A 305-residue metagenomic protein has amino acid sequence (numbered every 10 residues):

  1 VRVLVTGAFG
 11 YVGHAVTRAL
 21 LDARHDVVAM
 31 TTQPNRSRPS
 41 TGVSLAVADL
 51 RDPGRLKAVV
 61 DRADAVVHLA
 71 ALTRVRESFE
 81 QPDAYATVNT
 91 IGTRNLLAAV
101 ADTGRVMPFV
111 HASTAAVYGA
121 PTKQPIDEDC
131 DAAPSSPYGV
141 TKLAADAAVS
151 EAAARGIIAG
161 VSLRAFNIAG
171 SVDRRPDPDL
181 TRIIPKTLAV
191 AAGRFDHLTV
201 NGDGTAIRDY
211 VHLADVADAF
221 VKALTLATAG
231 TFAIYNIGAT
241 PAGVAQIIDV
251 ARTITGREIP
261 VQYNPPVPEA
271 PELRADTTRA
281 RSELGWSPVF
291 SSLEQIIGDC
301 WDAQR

Functional and structural regions predicted by a protein language model:
V3-A23: N-terminal Rossmann NAD(P)H-binding glycine-rich loop of SDR-like oxidoreductase domains
M30-N35, L50: N-terminal Rossmann-fold cofactor-binding loop
G42-D52: Rossmann-fold cofactor-recognition segment
L50-V88: NAD(P)H-binding glycine-rich loop region in Rossmannoid oxidoreductase-like domains and their noncatalytic homologs
R94-P137, V161: Conserved Rossmann-fold NAD(P)-dependent oxidoreductase catalytic core, especially the SDR/UDP-sugar
T141-A144: Active-site helix of classical SDR
S150-R208, L213-V221, A251-R252: NAD(P)-dependent short-chain dehydrogenase/reductase
A192-R305: C-terminal substrate-binding subdomain of Rossmann-fold SDR/epimerase-dehydratase oxidoreductases
